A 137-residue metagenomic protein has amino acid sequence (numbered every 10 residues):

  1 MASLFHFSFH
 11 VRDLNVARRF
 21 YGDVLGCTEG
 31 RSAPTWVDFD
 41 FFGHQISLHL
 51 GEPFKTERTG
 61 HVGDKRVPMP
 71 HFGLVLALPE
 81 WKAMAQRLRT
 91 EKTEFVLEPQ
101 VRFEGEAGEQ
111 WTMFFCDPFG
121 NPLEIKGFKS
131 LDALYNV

Functional and structural regions predicted by a protein language model:
M1-N15, H71-F72, L76, G127-V137: N-terminal beta-strand motif that seeds the catalytic metal site of vicinal oxygen chelate
M1-S3, K65-M69, E106-A107: Short glycine-enriched loop/turn motifs at secondary-structure junctions
F5, A33-T35, P70, W111: Residue-level marker for the onset of beta-strands and adjacent loop->beta junctions in well-ordered domains
H10-P53: Core segments of cupin and vicinal oxygen chelate
D13, G43, L50-E52, L76-L78 (+2 more regions): Non-catalytic surface loops within mature trypsin-like serine protease
V16, P79-M84: Short, conserved charged micro-motifs
E57-V62: Short beta-strand/turn micro-motifs at beta-sheet edges
A85-V137: Vicinal oxygen chelate
